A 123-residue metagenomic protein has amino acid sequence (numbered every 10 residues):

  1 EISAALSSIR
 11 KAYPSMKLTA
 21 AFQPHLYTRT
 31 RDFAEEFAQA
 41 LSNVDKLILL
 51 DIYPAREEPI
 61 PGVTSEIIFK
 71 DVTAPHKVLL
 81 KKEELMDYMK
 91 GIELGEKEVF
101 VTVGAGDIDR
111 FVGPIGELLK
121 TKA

Functional and structural regions predicted by a protein language model:
E1-A123: ATP-dependent carboxylate-amine ligase
